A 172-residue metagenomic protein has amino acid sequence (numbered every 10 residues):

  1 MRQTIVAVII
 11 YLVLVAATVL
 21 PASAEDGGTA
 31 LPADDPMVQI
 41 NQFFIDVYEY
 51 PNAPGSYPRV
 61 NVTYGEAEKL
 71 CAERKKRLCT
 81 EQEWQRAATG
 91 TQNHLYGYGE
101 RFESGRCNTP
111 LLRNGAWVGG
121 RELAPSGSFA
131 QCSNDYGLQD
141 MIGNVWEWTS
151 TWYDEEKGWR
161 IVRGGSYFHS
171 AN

Functional and structural regions predicted by a protein language model:
R2-K76, T91-N93, G99-R101: Short, compositionally biased
Q39, Y64-N172: Functional-site microenvironments in short loops/helix caps that host divalent-cation chemistry
